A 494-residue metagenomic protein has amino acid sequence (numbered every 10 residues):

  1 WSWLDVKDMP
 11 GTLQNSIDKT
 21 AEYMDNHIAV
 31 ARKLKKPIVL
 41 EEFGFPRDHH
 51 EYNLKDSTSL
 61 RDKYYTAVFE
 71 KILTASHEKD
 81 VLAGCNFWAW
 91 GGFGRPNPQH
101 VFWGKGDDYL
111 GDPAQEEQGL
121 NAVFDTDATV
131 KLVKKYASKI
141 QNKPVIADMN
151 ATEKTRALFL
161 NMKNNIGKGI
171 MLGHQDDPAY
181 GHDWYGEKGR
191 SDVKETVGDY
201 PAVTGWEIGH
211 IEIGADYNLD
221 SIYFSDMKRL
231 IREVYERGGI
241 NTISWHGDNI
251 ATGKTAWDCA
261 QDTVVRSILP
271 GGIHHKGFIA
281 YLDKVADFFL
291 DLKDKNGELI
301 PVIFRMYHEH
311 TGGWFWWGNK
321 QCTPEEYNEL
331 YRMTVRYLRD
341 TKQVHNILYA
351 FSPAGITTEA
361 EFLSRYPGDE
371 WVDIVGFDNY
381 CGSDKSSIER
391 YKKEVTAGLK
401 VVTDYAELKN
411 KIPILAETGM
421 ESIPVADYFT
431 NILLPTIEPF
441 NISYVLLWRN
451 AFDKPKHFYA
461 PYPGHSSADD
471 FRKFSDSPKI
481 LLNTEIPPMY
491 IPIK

Functional and structural regions predicted by a protein language model:
W1-H77, M333-L399, M420-N431: Extracellular glycoside hydrolase catalytic/binding regions
W1-S2, G44-D48, A89-G94, D177-A179 (+7 more regions): Solvent-exposed loop/turn segments at secondary-structure junctions within structured extracellular/periplasmic domains
N15, K19, H50-K143, A451-K494: Aromatic-rich peripheral "rim/lid" segments of glycoside hydrolase catalytic domains that contact and position glycan
A29-K35, A75-D80, K163-N164, S191-D199 (+5 more regions): Acidic (Asp/Glu)-rich catalytic clusters
P37-F45, V81-A89, I170-H174, P201-I208 (+6 more regions): Structural recognition of the beta-strand scaffold that forms the well-ordered cores of secreted hydrolase catalytic
Q141-G205, G209, Y217-S221, P478-I480 (+1 more regions): N-terminal module-boundary/linker segments of secreted carbohydrate-active enzymes
T155-L158, Y185-D192, I222-I231, V285-F288 (+1 more regions): Short alpha-helical segments and helix-capping/turn motifs at coil-helix boundaries
G209, I213-R336, D340, V344: Substrate-binding cleft of extracellular glycoside hydrolase catalytic domains
